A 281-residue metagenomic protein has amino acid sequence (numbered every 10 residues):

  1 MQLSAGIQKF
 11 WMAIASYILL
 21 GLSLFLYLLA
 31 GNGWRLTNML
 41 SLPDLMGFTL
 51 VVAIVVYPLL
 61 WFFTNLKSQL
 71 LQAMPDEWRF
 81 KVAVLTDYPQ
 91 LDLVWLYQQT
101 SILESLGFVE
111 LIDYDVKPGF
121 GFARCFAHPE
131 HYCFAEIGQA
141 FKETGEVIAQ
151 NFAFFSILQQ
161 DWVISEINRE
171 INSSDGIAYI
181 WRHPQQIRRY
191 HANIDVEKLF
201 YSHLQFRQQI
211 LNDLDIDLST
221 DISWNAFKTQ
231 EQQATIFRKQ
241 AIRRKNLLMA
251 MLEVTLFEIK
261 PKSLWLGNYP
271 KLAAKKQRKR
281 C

Functional and structural regions predicted by a protein language model:
M1-F80: N-terminal alpha-helical membrane-insertion module
Q2-Y27, Q232-C281: Intrinsically disordered, low-complexity regions enriched in serine/threonine
W11, W34, W61, W78 (+7 more regions): A residue-identity detector for tryptophan
G31-G33, R79-A83, G145, D215 (+3 more regions): Short, flexible coil/linker elements and helix-boundary hinge sites characteristic of intrinsically disordered
V55-C125: N-terminal topogenic membrane-targeting module
L93-N246: Structured extramembrane domains adjacent to transmembrane segments
